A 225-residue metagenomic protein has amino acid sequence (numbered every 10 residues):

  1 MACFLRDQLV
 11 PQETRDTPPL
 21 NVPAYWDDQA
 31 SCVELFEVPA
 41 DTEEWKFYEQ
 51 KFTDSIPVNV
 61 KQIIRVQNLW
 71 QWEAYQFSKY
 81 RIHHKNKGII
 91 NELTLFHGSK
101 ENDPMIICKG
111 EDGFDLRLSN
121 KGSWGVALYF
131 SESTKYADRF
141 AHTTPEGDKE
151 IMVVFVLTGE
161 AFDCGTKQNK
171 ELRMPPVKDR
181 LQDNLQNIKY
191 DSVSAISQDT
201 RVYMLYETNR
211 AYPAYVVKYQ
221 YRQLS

Functional and structural regions predicted by a protein language model:
M1-S225: ADP-ribose/nucleotidyl-moiety interaction motifs
